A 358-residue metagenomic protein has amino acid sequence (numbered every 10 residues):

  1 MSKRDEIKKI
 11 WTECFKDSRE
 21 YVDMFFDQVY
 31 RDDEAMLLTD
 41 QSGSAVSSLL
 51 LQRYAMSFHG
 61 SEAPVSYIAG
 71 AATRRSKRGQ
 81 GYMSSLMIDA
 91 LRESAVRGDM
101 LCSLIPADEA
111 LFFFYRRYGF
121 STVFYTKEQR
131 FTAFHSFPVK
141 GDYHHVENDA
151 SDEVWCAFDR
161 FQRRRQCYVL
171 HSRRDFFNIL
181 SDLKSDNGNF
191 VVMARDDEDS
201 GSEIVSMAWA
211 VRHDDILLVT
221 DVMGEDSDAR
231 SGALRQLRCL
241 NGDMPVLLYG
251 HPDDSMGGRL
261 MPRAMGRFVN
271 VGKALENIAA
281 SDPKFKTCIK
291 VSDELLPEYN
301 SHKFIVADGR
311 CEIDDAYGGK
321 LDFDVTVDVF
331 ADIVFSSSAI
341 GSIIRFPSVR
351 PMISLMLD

Functional and structural regions predicted by a protein language model:
M1-R53, G60-Y67, A133-R174, H213-L217: Short amphipathic alpha-helix that is part of the acyltransferase structural core
D33-L38, S48, G70, G188-M193 (+2 more regions): Short hydrophobic/aromatic beta-strand element in the GNAT-like acyltransferase core that lines or flanks the acyl-donor
M36-L38, V46, A69, E109-A110 (+3 more regions): Core nucleotidyl-transferase/polymerase catalytic module
G70-T73, G79-R92, R117, D226-C239: Conserved acetyl-CoA-binding loop-helix of GNAT-fold acetyltransferases
M87, S94-A107, N241-P252: Conserved GNAT acetyl-CoA-binding A-motif
Y118-P138, T220-S227, S231-D358: Active-site/acyl-donor-binding loops of N-acyltransferases
T122-M223, S227-S231, R235-Q236, E276-P283 (+1 more regions): Amide-forming acyltransferase catalytic core, primarily the GNAT-like/NAT-type and related acyltransferase folds
